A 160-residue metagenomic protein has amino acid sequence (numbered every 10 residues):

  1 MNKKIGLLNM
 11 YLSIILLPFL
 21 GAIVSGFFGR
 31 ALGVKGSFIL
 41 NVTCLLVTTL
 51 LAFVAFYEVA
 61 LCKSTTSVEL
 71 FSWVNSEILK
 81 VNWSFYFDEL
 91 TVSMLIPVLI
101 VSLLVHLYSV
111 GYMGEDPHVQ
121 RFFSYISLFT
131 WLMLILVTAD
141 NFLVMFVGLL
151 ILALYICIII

Functional and structural regions predicted by a protein language model:
M1-M10, F28-S124: Transmembrane helix-loop-helix hairpins at membrane boundaries of multipass inner-membrane proteins
I15, F85-Y86, L99, T138 (+1 more regions): Short conserved micro-motifs on helix faces and helix-strand junctions that flank and scaffold key functional residues
I15-R30: N-terminal signal-anchor/start-transfer transmembrane helix
P18, L40, D88, N141 (+1 more regions): Divalent metal-coordination and catalytic microenvironments
L20-G21, T48, V98-V105, S127-T130 (+1 more regions): Membrane-embedded alpha-helical core segments of multi-pass
G21, S25, V105-S109, L136: Amphipathic, well-packed alpha-helical segments that form the structural scaffold of globular domains
I23, S93-M94, F146, Y155: Hydrophobic positions within alpha-helical membrane elements
V34, Y125-I160: Alpha-helical multi-pass transmembrane bundles of energy-transducing inner-membrane proteins
